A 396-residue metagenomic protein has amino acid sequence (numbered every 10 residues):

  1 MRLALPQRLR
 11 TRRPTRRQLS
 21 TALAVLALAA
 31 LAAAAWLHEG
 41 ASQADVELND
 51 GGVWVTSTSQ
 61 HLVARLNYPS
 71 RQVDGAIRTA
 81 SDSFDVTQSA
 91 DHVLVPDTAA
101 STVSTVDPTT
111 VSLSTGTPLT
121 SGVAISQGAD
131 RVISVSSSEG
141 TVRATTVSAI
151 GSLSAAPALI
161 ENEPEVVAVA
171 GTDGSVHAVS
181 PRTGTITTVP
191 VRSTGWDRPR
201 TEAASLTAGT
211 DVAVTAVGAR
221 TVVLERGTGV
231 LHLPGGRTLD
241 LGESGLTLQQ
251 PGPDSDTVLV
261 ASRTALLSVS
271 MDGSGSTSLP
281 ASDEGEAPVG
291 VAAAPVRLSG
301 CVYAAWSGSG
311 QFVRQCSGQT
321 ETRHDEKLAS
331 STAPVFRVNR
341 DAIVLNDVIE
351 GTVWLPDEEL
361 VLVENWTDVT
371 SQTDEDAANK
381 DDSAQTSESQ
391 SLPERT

Functional and structural regions predicted by a protein language model:
M1-T396: N-terminal membrane-targeting/anchoring modules of bacterial envelope and secretion proteins
